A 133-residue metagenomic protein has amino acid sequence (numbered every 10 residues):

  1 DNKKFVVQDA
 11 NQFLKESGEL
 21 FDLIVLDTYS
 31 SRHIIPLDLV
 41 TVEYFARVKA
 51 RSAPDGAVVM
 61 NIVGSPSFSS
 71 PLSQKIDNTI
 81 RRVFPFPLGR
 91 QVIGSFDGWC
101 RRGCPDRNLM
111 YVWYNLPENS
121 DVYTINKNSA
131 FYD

Functional and structural regions predicted by a protein language model:
D1-D77, V83: The AdoMet/dcAdoMet-binding core of the Class I SAM-like
F86-D133: Soluble small-group transferase modules, centered on the S-adenosyl donor enzyme superfamily
